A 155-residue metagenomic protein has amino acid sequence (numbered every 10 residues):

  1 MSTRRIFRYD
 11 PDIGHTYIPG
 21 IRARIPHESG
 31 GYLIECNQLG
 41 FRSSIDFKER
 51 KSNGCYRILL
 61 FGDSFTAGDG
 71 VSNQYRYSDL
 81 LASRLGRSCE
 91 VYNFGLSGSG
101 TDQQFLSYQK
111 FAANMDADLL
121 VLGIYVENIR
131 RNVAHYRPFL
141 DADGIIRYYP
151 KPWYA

Functional and structural regions predicted by a protein language model:
M1-R84: Membrane/wall-proximal cationic-aromatic binding patches
S2-P19, T101-A155: Interaction-surface signature
S43-D46, G86, D141, K151-P152: Serine/threonine-rich low-complexity intrinsically disordered regions
C55, S88, D116-A117: A general structural motif
R57-F61, Y92, L120-L122: Conserved beta-strand elements of the Class I
T66-A67, R87, G98, E127-R131: Active-site micro-motifs of SAM-dependent methyltransferase domains
A82, G86-A113: A conserved hydrophobic secondary-structure block that centers on an alpha-helix together with its immediately flanking
